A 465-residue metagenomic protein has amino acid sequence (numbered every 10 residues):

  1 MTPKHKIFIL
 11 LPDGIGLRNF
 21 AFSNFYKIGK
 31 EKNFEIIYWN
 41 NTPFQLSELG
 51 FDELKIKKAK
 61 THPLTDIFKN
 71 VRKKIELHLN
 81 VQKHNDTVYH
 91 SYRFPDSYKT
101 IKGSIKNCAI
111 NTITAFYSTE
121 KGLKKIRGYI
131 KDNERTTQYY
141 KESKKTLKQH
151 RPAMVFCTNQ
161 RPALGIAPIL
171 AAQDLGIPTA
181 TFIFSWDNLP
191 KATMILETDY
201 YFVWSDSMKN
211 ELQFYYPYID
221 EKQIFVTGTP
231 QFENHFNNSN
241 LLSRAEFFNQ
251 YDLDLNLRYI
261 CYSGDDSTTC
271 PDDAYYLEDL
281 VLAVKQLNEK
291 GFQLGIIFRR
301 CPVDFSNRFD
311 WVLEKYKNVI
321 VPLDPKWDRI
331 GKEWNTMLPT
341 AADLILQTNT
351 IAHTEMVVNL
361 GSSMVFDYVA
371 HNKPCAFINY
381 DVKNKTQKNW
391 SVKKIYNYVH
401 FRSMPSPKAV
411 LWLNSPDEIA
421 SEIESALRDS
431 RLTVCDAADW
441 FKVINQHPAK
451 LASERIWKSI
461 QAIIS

Functional and structural regions predicted by a protein language model:
P3-I15, N41-T42, I56-L64, E76 (+1 more regions): Nucleotide-activated donor-dependent transferases that construct or modify glycoconjugates
F8, K144-P162, T354-N359: Short N-terminal targeting/anchoring amphipathic segment
A21-F22, Y26-K27, F232-N335, L413: Conserved catalytic-core segment of nucleotide-activated headgroup transferases in glycan assembly
K32, I37-Y140: Conserved N-terminal ligand/cofactor-binding loop architecture of enzyme catalytic domains
K131-E134, T158, L170-A245: Active-site-proximal region of nucleotide-activated glycan assembly enzymes, centered on histidine/acidic-rich loops
L147, V303-M364, H371: Donor nucleotide-activated moiety binding/catalytic core segment of transferases that use nucleotide-activated donors
L196-T198, I219, S363-I444: Catalytic binding pocket for nucleotide-activated donors in carbohydrate/polymer assembly enzymes
P448-S465: C-terminal alpha-helical cap of glycosyltransferases
